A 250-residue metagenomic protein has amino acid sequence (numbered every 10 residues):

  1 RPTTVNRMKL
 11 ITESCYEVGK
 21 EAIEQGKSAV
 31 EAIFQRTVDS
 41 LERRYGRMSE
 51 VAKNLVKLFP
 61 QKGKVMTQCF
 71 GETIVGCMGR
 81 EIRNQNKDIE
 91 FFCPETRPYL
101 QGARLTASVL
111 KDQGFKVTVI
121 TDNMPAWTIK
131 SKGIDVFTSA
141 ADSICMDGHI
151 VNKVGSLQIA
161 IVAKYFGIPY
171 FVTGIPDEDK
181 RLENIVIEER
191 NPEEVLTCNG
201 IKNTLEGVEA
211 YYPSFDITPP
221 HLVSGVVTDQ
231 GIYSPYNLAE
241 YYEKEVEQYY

Functional and structural regions predicted by a protein language model:
R1-V119: N-terminal active-site beta-alpha-beta segment that forms phosphate/nucleotide-binding and substrate-recognition loops
P94-Y250: Conserved phosphate- and dinucleotide-binding cores of soluble alpha/beta proteins, encompassing both enzyme active
